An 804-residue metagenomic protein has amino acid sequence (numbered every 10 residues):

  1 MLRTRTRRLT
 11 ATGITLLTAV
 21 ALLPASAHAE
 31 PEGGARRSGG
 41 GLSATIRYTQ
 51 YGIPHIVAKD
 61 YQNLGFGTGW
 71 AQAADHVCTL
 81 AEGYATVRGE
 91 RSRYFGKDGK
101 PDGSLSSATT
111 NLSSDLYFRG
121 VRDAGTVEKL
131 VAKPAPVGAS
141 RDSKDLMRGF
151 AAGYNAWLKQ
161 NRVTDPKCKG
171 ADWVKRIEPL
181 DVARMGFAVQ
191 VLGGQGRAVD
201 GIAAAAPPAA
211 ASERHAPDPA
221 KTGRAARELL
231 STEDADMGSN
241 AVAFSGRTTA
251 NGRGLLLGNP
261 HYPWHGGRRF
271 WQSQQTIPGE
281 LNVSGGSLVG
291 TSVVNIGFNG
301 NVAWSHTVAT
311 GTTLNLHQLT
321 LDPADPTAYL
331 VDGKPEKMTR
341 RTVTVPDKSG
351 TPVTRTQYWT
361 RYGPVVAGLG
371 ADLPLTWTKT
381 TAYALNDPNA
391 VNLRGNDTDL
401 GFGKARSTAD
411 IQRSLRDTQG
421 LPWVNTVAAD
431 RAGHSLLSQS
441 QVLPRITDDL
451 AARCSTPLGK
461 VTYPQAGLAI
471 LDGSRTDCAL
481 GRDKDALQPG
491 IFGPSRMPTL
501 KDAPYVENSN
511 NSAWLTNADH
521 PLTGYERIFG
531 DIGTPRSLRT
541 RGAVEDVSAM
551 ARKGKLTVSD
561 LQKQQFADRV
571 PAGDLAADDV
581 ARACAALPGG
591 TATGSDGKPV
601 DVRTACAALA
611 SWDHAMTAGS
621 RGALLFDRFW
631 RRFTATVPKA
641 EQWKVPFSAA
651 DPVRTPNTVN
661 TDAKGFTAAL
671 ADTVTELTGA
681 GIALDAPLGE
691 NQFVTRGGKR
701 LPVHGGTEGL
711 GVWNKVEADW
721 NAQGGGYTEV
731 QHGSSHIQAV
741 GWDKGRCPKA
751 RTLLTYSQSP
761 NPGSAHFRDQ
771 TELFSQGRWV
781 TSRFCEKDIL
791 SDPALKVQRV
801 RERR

Functional and structural regions predicted by a protein language model:
M1-E30: Secretory targeting and sorting signals
A29, V602-R603: N-terminal small/hydrophobic-rich alpha-helical segments that act as secretion/targeting modules
P31-D578, S595-K598, A607-R804: C-terminal/peripheral segments of proteins
V544, A585-T591: Extended, charged coiled-coil helical stalks used as long, distance-spanning scaffolds in large assemblies
